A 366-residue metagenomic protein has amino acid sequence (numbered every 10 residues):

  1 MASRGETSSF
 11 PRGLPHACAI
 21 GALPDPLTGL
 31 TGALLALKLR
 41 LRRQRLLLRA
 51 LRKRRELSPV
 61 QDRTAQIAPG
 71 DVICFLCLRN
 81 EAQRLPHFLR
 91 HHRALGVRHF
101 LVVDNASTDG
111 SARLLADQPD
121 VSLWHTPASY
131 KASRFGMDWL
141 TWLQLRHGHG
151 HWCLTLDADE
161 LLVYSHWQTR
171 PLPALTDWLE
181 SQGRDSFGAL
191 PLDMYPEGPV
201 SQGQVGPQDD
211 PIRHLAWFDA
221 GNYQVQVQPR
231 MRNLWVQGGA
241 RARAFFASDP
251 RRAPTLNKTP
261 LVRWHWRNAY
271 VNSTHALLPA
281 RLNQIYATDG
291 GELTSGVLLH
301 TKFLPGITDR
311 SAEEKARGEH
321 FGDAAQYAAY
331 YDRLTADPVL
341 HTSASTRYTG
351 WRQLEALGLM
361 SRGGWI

Functional and structural regions predicted by a protein language model:
A2-R4, F10-A50, G136, Y164-I366: Catalytic-site signature of metal-activated, phosphate-bearing donor transferases, centered on the GT-A/GT-A-like
R52-K53, V60, Q66, G110-T155 (+1 more regions): Active-site-proximal specificity loops/subdomain of glycosyltransferases
D71-I73: Cell-envelope/extracellular polymer assembly enzymes that use nucleotide-activated donors
L76-R90, A106: Active-site beta-to-alpha loop of glycosyltransferases that engages the nucleotide-sugar donor
R79, N105-T108, Q118-D120, T126-S129 (+4 more regions): An acidic- and aromatic-residue-enriched active-site/binding cleft used to recognize and process polar
R90-R98: Short, acidic, metal-binding catalytic loop of nucleotide-sugar glycosyltransferases
R98-A106: Short beta-strand/loop segment that forms part of the nucleotide-sugar
